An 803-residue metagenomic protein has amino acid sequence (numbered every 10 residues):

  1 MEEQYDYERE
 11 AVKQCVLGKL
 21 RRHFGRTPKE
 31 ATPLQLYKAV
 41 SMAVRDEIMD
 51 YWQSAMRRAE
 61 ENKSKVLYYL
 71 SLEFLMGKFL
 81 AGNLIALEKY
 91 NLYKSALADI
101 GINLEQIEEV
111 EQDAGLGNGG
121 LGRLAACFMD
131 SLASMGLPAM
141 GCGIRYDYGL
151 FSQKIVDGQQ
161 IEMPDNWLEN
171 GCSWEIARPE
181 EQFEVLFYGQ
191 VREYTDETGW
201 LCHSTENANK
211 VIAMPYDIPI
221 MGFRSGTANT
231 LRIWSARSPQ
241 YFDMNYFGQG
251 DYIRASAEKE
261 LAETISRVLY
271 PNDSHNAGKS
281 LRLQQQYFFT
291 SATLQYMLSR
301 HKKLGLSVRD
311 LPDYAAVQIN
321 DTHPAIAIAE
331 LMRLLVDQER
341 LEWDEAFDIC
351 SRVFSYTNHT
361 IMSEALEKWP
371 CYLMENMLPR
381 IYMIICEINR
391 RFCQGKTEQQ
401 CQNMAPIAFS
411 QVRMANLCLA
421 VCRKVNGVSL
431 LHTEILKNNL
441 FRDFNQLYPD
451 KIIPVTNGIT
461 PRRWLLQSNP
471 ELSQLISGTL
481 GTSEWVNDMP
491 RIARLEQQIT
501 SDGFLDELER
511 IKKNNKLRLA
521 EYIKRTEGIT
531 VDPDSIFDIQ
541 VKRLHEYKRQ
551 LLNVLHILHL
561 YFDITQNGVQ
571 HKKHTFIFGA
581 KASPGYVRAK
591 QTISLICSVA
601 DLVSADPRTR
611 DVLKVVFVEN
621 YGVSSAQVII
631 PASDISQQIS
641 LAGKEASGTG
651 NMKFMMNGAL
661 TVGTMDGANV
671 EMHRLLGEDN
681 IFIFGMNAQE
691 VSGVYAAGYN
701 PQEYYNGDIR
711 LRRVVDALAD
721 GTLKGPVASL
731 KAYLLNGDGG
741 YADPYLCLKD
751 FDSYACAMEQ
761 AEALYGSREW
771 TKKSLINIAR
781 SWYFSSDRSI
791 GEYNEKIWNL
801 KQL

Functional and structural regions predicted by a protein language model:
M1-L803: A conserved ligand/cofactor-binding region detector
